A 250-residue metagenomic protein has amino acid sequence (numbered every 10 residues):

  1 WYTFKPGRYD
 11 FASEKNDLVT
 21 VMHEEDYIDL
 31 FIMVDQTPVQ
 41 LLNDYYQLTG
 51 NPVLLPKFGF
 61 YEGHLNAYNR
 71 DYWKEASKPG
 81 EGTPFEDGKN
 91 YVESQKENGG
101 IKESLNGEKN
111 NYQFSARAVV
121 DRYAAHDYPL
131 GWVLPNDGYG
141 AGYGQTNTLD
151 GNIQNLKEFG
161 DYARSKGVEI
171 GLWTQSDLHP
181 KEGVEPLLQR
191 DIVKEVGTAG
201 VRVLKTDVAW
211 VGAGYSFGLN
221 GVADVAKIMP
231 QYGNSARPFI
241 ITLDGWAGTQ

Functional and structural regions predicted by a protein language model:
W1-V133, D137, N147, G160-Y162: Carbohydrate-recognition beta-sandwich/jelly-roll modules in extracellular/periplasmic carbohydrate-active proteins
P129-Q250: Aromatic- and carboxylate-enriched substrate-binding clefts and catalytic-loop regions of carbohydrate-active enzymes
